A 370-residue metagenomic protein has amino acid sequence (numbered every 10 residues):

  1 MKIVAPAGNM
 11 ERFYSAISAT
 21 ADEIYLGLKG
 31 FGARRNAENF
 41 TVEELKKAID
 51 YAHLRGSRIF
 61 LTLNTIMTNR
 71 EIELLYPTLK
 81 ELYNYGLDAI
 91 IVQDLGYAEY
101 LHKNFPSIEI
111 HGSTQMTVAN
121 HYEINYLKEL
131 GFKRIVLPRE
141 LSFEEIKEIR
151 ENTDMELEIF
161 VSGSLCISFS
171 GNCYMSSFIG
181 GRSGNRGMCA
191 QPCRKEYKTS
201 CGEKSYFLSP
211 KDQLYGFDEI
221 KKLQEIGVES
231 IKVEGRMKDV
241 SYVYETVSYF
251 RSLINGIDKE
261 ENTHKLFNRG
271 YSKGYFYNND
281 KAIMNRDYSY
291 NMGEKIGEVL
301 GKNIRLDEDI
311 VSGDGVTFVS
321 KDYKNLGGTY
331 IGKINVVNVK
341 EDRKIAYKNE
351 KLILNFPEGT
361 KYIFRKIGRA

Functional and structural regions predicted by a protein language model:
M1-A19, E23-A33, I49, R55-Y83 (+4 more regions): Surface-exposed amphipathic alpha-helical tracts and adjacent flexible/coil segments at the periphery of soluble enzymes
R34-Y51: Glycine-rich, positively charged N-terminal anion/phosphate-binding segment
T117: Beta/alpha (TIM)-barrel catalytic core signal, keyed to glycine-rich beta->alpha loops juxtaposed to Asp/Glu that bind
H121-Y122: Conserved nucleotide-cofactor-binding alpha/beta core module
